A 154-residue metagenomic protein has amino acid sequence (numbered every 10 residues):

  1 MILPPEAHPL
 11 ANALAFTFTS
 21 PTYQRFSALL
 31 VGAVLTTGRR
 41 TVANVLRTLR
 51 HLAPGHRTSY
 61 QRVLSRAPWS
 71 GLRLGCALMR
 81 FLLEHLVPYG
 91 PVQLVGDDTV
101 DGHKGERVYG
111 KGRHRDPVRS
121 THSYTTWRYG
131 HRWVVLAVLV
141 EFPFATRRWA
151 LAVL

Functional and structural regions predicted by a protein language model:
M1-L154: Conserved, well-structured functional cores that handle cations and Mg-NTP chemistry
